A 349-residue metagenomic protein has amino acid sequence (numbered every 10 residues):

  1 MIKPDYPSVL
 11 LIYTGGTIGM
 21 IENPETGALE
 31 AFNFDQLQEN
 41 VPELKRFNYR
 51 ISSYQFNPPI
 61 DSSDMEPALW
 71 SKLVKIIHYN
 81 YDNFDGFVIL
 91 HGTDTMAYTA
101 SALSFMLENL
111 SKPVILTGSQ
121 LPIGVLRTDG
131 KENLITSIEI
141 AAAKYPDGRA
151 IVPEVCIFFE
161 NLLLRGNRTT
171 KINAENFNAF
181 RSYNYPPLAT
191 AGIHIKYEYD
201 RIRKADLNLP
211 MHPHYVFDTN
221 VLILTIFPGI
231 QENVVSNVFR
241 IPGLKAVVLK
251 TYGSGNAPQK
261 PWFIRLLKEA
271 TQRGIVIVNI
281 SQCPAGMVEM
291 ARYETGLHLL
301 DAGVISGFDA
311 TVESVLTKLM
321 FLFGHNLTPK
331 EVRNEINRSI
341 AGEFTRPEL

Functional and structural regions predicted by a protein language model:
M1-Y79: ATP/NTP phosphate-donor binding region
D5-Y6, I12-G16, N33-K45, R165-S254 (+2 more regions): Accessory alpha-helical/coil subdomains and C-terminal extensions that flank or cap enzyme catalytic cores
T14-G16, G92-T93, S119-P122, Y252-S254 (+1 more regions): Short, ordered loop/turn segments at secondary-structure junctions
G15-G16, V88, S137, N161 (+2 more regions): Buried hydrophobic positions in well-ordered alpha/beta secondary-structure cores of metabolic enzymes
M20-I21, T95-A100, G130-L134, N256-Q259: Short glycine/serine/threonine-rich phosphate/pyrophosphate-binding segments that cradle anionic phosphate groups
L90-K112, Q259-L266: Short Gly/Thr/Asp-enriched flexible loops that form oxyanion-binding sites at enzyme active sites
L116-G192: Internal gly/pro-rich beta-alpha loop/helix module that stabilizes soluble enzyme cofactors or their anionic handles
S254-L349: C-terminal non-catalytic interaction/assembly regions of soluble proteins
